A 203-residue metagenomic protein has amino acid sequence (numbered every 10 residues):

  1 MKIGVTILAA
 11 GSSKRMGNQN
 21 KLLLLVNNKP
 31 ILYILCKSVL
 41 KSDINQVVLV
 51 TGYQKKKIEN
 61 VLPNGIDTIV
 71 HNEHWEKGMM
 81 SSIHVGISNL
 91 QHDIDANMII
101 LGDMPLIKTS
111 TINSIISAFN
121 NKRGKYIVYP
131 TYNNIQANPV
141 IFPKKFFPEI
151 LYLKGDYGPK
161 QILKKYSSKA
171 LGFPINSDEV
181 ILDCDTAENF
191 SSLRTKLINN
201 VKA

Functional and structural regions predicted by a protein language model:
M1, Y152-A203: Conserved alpha/beta core of the MobA/IspD/sugar-nucleotide pyrophosphorylase nucleotidyltransferase superfamily
K2-T51, K55-E59: N-terminal glycine-rich phosphate-binding loop and ensuing alpha1 helix
I34, K57, H84-V85, N89 (+2 more regions): Alpha-helical elements of Rossmann-like donor-binding domains used by nucleotide-donor carbohydrate transfer enzymes
N45-V47, A96, K169: Residues at the starts of beta-strands that form the adenosine-phosphate
I66-K77: Conserved donor nucleotide-binding strand/loop of the catalytic core
E76-F142, P148: Conserved beta-loop-beta/alpha segment of the NTase-like Rossmann-fold superfamily that binds/positions NTPs
